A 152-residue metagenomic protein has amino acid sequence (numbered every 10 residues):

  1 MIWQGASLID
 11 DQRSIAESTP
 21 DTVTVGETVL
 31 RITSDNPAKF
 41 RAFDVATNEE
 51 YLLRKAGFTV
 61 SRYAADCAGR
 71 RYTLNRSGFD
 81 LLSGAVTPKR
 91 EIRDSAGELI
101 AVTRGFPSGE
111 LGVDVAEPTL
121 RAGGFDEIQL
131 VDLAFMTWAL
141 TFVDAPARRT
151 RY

Functional and structural regions predicted by a protein language model:
M1, I32, L52-K55, L74: Short, surface-exposed loop motifs enriched in S/T, G, D/E and P with embedded aromatic residues
M1-I15, T19-T22, A68-R71, S77-Y152: Low-complexity or membrane-interfacial segments used for flexible interactions
Q12-R13, E27-L30: Short secondary-structure capping/turn segments at boundaries of alpha-helices and beta-strands
T19-T22, G26, P37: Acidic-aromatic substrate-binding/catalytic surfaces of carbohydrate-active enzymes
V29, R71-Y72: Extracellular beta-strand scaffolds
D35-R41, F58-V60: Short, solvent-exposed linear patches
A42, Y63, K89-I92: Hydrophobic/aromatic beta-strand elements that line small-molecule binding cavities or substrate pockets in beta-rich
V45-R71: Helix-adjacent hinge/juxtasegments
